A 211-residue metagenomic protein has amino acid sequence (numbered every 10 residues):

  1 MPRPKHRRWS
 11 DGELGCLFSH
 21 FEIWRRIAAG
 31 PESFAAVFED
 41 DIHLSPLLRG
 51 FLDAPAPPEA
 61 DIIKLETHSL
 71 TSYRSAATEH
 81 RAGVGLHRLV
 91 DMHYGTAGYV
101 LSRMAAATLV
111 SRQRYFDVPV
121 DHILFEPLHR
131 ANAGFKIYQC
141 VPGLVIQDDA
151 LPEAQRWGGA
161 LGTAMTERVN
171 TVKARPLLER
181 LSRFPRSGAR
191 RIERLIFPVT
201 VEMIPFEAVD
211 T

Functional and structural regions predicted by a protein language model:
M1-F38, I42-T211: An acidic/histidine-cluster motif and surrounding catalytic segment that typifies divalent-metal-assisted enzyme active
